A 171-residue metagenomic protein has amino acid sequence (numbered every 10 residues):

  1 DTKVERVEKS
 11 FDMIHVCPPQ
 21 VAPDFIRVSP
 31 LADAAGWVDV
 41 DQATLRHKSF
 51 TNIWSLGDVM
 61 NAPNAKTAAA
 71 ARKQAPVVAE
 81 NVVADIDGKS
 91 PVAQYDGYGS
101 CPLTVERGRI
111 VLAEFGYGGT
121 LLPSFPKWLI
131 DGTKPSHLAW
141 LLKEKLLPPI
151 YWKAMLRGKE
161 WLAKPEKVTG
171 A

Functional and structural regions predicted by a protein language model:
D1-E8: Conserved beta-strand-loop-beta-strand element in the redox core of flavoprotein oxidoreductases
K9-Q74, E80, A84: FAD-site-proximal beta/loop scaffold in flavoenzymes
M13-V21, G99, V105-R109: Glycine-rich beta-alpha junction loops
G36-W54, V105-P126: FAD-binding beta-loop-beta segment adjacent to the flavin cofactor pocket
A43, S90, G97, P126-L129: Mature, folded catalytic cores of secreted/periplasmic enzymes
A70-A79, G108-G116: Short, electropositive alpha-helical surface patch
A71-G97, P102-L103, Y151: Internal hydrophobic alpha-helix adjacent to the cofactor/substrate pocket in enzyme cavities
L112-A171: C-terminal auxiliary extensions adjacent to catalytic cores
